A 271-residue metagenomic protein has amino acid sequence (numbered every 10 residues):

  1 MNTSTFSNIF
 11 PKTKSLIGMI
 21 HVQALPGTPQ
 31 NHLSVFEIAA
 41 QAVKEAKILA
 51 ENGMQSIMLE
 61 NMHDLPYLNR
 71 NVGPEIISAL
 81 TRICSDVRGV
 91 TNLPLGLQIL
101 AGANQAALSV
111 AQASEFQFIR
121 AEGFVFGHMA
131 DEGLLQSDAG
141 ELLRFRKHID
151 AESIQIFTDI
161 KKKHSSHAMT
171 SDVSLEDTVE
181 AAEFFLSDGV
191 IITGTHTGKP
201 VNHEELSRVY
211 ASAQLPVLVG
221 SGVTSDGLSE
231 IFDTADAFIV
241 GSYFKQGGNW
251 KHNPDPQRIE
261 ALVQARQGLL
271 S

Functional and structural regions predicted by a protein language model:
K12-T13, G18-M19, L68-L97, S137-T158 (+2 more regions): Alpha-helix-loop-beta-strand connector modules within alpha/beta enzyme cores
I17-M19, G53-D64, L93-I99, A121 (+2 more regions): Short beta-strand segments at enzyme active-site cores
G18, L49, I57, I119 (+5 more regions): Conserved, mostly hydrophobic/aromatic
H21-K44, L95-A103, T158-E176, V219 (+1 more regions): Active-site mouth loops of central-metabolism enzymes
V22, Q105, S109-S187: Conserved anion-binding
Q41-Q55, D86-G89, A265: A short, N-terminal amphipathic alpha-helix
G53-A79, F126-D131, S187-V201, G247-N249: Glycine-rich, proline-tolerant flexible connector loops at the mouths of alpha/beta enzymes
L97, G102-E115, V209-V240: Catalytic cores of alpha/beta
